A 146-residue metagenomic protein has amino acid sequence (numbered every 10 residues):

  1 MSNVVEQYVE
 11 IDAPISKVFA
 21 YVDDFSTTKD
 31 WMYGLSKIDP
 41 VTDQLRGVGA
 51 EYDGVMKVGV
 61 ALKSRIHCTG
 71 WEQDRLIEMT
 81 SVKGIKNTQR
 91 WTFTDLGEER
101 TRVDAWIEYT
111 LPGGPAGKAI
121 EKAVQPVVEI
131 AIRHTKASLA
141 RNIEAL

Functional and structural regions predicted by a protein language model:
M1-D43: Hydrophobic ligand-binding cavity/cleft-lining segments
S2-V4, G49, A61, K86 (+1 more regions): A general secondary-structure signal for short beta-strands and their flanking turns/coil in non-transmembrane regions
Q7-V9, S64-G70, T88-D95, I107: Hydrophobic/aromatic beta-strand elements that line small-molecule binding cavities or substrate pockets in beta-rich
I15-S16, D43-L45, G70-D74, F93-R102: A short, structured loop/turn motif at beta-sheet edges
T27, D39-T88, H134-L146: Glycine-rich portal/gate segments that line the openings of hydrophobic small-molecule binding cavities
S81-R133: Beta-strand/loop substructures that line and gate deep hydrophobic ligand-binding cavities in soluble
